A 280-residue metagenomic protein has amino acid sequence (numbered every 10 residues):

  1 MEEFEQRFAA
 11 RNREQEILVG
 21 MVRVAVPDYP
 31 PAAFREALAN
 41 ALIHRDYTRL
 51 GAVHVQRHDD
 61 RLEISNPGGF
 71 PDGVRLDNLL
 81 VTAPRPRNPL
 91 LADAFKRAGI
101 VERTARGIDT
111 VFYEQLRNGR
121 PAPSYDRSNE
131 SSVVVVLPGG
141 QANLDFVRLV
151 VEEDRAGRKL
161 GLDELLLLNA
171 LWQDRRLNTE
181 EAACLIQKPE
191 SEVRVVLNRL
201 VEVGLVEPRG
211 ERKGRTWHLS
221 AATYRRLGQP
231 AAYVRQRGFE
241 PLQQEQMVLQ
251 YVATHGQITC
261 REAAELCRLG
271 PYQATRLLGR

Functional and structural regions predicted by a protein language model:
M1-R280: C-terminal regulatory or interaction extensions
